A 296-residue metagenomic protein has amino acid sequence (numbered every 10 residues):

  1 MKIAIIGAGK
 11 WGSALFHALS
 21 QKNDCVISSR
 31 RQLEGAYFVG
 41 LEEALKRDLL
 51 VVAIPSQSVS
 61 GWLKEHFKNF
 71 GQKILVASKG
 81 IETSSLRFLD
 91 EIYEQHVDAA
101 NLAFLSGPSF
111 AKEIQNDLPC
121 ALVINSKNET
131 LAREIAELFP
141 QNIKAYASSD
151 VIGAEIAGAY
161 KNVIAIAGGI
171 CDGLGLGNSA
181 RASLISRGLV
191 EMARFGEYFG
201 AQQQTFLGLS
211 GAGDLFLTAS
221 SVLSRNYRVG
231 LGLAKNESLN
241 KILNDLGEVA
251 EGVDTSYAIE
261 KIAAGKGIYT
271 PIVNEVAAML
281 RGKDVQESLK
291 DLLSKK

Functional and structural regions predicted by a protein language model:
M1-K46: NAD(P)+-binding Rossmann beta1-loop-alpha1 motif at the extreme N-terminus of oxidoreductases
A8, A53-P55, S220: Glycine-rich, N-terminal phosphate-binding loop of Rossmann-like dinucleotide-binding domains
G12, V59, L86-D90, A132 (+5 more regions): A general structural signal for well-ordered alpha-helical segments in protein cores
G12-F16, V39-D117, I135-A136: Rossmann-like NAD(P)(H) cofactor-binding subdomain of soluble oxidoreductases
Q32-V39, F104-L105, Y146-S149: Short gly/ser/thr-rich secondary-structure transition/capping motifs
R47, I92-L102, P119-T205: Internal alpha-helical scaffold of NAD(P)-dependent oxidoreductase catalytic cores
I81, S106-F110, N128, S149-I152 (+3 more regions): Glycine-rich beta-alpha junction loops
G168, E197-A201, T205-L207, G211 (+1 more regions): NAD(P)-dependent Rossmann-like dehydrogenase/reductase catalytic/cofactor-binding core
